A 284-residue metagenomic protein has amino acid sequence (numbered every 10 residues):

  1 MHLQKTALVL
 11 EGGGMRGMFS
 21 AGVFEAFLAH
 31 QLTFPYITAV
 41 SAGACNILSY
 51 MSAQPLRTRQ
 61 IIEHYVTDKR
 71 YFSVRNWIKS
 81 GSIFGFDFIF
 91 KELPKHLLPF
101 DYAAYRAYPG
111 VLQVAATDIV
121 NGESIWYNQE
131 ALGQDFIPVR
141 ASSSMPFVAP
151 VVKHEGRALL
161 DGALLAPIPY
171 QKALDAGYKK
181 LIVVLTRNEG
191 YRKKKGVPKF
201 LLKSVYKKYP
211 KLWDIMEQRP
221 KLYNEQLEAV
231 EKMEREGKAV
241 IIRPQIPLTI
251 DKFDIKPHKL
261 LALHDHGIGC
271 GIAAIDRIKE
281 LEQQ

Functional and structural regions predicted by a protein language model:
M1-V40, L48-Q284: Patatin-like phospholipase
